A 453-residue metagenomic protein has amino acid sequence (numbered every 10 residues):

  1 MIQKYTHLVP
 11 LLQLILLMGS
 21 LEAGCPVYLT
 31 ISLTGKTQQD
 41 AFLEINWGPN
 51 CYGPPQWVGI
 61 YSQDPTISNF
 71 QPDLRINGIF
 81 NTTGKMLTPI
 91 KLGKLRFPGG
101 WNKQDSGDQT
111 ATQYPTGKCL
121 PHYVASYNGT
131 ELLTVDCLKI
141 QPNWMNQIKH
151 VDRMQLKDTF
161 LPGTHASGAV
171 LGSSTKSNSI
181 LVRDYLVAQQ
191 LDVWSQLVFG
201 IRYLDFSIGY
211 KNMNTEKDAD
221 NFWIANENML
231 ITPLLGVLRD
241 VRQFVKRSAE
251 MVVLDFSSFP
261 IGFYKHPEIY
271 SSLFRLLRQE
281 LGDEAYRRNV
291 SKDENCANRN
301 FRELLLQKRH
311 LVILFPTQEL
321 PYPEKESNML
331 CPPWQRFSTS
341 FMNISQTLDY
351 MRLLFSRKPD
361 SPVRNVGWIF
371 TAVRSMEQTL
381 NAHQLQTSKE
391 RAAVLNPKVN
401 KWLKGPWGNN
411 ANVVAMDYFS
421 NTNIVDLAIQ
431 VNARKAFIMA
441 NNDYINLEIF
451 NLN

Functional and structural regions predicted by a protein language model:
K4-E22: Cleavable N-terminal signal peptides of Sec/SRP-targeted secreted and luminal proteins
E22-F199, Y203, Y210-R247, M251 (+2 more regions): Long, acidic (Asp/Glu-rich), low-complexity accessory segments flanking structured domains
N178-L181, W223-M229, P260-G262, L330-F341: Surface-exposed cleft-lining segments at the edges of enzyme active sites
G200-R202, R247-V253, G282-D283, Q307-L311 (+2 more regions): Loop/turn elements at helix/coil->beta-strand transitions in domains of secreted/extracellular proteins
P233-Y286: Catalytic cores of phosphodiester-bond-cleaving enzymes
V253-S257, L314, A415: Residues within well-ordered beta-strands of beta-sheet-rich folds
L277-L305, S345-R352, A415-N453: C-terminal domain-boundary segment and adjacent tail
E284-P406: Surface-exposed substrate-engagement region within the catalytic domains of secreted or surface-exposed extracellular
